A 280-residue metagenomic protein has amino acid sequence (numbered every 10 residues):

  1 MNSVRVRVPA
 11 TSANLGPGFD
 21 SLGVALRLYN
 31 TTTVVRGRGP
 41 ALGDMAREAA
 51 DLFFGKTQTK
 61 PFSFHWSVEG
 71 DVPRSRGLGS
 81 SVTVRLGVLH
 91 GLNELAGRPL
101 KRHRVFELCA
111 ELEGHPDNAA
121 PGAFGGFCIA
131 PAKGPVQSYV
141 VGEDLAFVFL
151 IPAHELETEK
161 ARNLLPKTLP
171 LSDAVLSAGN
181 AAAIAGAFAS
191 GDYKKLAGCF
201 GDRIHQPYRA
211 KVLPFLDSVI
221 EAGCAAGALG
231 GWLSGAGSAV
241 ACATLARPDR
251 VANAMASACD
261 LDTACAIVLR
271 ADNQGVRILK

Functional and structural regions predicted by a protein language model:
M1-N2, S12-N14, G23-L26, Q58-T59 (+7 more regions): Solvent-exposed alpha-helices and their adjacent loops that cap or buttress functional pockets in soluble metabolic
M1-R76, H90, E94, R98-L100 (+2 more regions): ATP-binding N-lobe of GHMP and related small-molecule kinases
R36-G37, P152, C242-A246: Short beta-strand-to-loop capping motifs
G39-G43, T158, R247-A254: Short, conserved charged micro-motifs
P61-Q137: Gly/Ser-rich oxyanion-binding loop with an adjacent helix/lid that shapes the negatively charged ligand pocket
F149-K211: Active-site rim beta-loop-alpha module in soluble metabolic enzymes
F188-K280: Glycine-rich, charge-dense phosphate/pyrophosphate-binding loop(s) and the adjacent flexible "lid"/catalytic subdomain
